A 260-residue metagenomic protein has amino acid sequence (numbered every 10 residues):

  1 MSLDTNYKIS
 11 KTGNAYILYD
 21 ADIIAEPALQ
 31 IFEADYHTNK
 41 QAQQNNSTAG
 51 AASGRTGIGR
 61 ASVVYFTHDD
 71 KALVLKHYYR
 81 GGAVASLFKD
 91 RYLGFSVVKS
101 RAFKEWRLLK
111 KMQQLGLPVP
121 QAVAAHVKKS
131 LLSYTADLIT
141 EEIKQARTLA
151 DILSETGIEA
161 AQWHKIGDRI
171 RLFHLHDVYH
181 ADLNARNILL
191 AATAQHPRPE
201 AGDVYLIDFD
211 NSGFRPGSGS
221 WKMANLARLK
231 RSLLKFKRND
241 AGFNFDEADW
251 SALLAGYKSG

Functional and structural regions predicted by a protein language model:
M1-S53: Juxta-kinase regulatory segment immediately upstream of eukaryotic protein kinase catalytic domains
I31-R147, R171, L175: Conserved ATP-binding subdomain of kinase catalytic cores across diverse folds
S130-S133, T193-G202: Short, solvent-exposed loop/turn segments that connect beta-strands within catalytic domains and beta-strand-rich
T148-T156: AlphaC helix of the protein kinase catalytic domain
A161-R169: Conserved alphaE helix
Y179: Conserved catalytic-core element of eukaryotic-like protein kinases
L183, I188-T193: Hydrophobic residue at the +6 position relative to the catalytic HRD Asp in the kinase catalytic loop
R198-G260: C-lobe/activation-segment region of protein kinase-like
